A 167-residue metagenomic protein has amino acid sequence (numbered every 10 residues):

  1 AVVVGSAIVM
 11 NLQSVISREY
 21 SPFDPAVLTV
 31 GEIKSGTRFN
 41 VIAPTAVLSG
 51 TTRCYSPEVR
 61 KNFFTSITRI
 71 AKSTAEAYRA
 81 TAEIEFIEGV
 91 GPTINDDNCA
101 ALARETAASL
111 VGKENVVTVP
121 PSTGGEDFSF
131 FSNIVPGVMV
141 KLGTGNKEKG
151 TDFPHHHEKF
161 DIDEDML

Functional and structural regions predicted by a protein language model:
A1-N95, S122-T123: Midchain, well-structured core segments that form catalytic/ion-binding scaffolds
A71, R104, F128: Generic structural marker for isolated residues within well-ordered, non-membrane alpha-helices of soluble domains
A80-E83, A108-S122: C-terminal helix-coil-helix/basic helical segment that borders enzyme active sites and/or dimer interfaces and provides
T93-S109: Short, low-order "capping/linker" segments at domain edges
V116-L167: Zn-dependent metallopeptidase/amidohydrolase metal-coordination segment
